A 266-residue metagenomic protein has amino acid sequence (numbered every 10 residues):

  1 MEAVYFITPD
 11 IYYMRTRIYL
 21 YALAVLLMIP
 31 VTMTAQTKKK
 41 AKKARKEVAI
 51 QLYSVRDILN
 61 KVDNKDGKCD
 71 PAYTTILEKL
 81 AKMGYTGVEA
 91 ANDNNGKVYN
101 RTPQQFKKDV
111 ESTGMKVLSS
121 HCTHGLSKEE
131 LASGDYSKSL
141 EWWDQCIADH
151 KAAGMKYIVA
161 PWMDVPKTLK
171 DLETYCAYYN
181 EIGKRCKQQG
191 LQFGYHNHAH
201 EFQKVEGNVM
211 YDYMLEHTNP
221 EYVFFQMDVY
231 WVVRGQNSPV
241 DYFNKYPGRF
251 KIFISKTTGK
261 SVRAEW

Functional and structural regions predicted by a protein language model:
M1-K43: Bacterial Sec-dependent N-terminal signal peptides
R15, T34-K156: N-terminal pre-domain/capping segments
Y53-V55, A91-N95, C122-G125, M163-V165 (+3 more regions): Active-site beta-loop-alpha junctions enriched in small/polar residues
R56-D70, I76, Y136, K204 (+1 more regions): Gly/Pro-rich active-site loop or hairpin
E89, S119, V159, G194 (+2 more regions): Conserved beta-strand positions in the central sheet of alpha/beta enzyme cores
V98, T168, R263: Glycine/Thr-rich phosphate-binding loops of Rossmann-like dinucleotide-binding domains
F106, Y211, P239-F243: Acidic, amphipathic alpha-helical patches
D109, T113-K116, S127-F224: Active-site acidic/histidine proton-transfer and metal-coordination neighborhood in alpha/beta enzyme cores
